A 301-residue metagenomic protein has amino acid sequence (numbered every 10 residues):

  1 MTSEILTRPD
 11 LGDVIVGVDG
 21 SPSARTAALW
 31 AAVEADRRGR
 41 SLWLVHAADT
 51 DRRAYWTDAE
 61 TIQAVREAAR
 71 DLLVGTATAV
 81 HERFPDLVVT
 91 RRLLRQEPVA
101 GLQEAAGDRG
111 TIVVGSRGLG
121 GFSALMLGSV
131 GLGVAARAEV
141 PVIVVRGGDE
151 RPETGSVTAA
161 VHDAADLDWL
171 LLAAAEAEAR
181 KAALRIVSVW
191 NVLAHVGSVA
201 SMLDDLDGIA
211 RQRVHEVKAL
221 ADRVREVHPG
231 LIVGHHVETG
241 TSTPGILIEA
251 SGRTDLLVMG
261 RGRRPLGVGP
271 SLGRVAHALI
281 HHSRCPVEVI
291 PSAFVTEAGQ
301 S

Functional and structural regions predicted by a protein language model:
M1-D10, S23, E60-Q63, A79-I112 (+3 more regions): Structural beta-alpha unit
T2-A59, G155-D204, R225-H228, I232-V233 (+1 more regions): Small/aliphatic-rich secondary-structure junction motif
G12, L29-A32, L44, T50-R52 (+2 more regions): N-terminal membrane-targeting/anchoring modules of bacterial envelope and secretion proteins
R25, V33-D36, L42-L44, R66-L73 (+6 more regions): Conserved N-terminal glycine/acidic-rich loop preference
W43-V45, T90-L94, I143, R185-V187 (+2 more regions): General small-molecule cofactor/ligand-binding pocket signal
V113-S116, V142-G147, V287-P291: Short beta-strand elements of ligand-binding domains
V114-G133, T154, S242, L256-H282 (+1 more regions): Glycine-rich, Arg-bearing micro-motifs that act as flexible, cationic patches
V130-D149: Short, structured interface segments
